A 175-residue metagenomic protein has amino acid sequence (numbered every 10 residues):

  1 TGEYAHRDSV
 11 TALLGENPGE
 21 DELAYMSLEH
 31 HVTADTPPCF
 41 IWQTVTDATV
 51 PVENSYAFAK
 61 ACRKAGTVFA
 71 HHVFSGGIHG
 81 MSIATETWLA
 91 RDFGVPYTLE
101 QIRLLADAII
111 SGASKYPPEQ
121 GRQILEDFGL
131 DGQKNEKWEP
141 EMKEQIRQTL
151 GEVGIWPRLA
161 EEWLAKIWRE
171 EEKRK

Functional and structural regions predicted by a protein language model:
T1-K175: Alpha/beta-hydrolase superfamily serine-hydrolase fold, recognizing
